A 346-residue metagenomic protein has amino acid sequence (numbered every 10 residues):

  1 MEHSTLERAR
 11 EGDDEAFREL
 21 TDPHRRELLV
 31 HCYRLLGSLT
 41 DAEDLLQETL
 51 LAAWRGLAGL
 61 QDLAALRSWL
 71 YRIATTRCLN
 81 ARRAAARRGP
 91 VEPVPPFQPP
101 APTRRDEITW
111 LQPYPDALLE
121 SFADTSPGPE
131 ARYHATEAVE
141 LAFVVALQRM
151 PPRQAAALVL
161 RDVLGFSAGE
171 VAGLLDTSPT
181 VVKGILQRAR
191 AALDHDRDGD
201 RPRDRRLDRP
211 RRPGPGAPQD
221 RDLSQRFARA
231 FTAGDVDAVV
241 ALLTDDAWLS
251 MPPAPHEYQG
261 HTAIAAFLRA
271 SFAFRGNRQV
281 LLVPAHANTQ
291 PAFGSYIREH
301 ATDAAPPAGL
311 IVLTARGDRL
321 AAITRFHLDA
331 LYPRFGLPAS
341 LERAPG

Functional and structural regions predicted by a protein language model:
T5, L29, L39-G56, Y71 (+1 more regions): Conserved RNAP core-binding helix
E7-V30, T40, W54: A short, charge-rich alpha-helical start-of-domain segment used by transcription regulators
R10-E11, L35-L39, E48-L66, T76 (+3 more regions): Sigma70-family region 2
E11-D14, W110-A155, A217-R221, Q225: Amphipathic alpha-helical segment used for protein-protein interaction
T49, I73, A142, L158 (+2 more regions): Hydrophobic positions on the alpha-helical face of helix-turn-helix-like DNA-binding modules
A81-Y114, D196, D200-R209: Short, basic/polar amphipathic helix motif occurring as a linker/hinge flanking DNA-binding modules in transcription
Q148, P152-R153, L160-V181: Helix-turn-helix DNA-binding module
G169-L174, P179-Q279: Solvent-exposed, charged amphipathic helical/linker segments at domain boundaries
